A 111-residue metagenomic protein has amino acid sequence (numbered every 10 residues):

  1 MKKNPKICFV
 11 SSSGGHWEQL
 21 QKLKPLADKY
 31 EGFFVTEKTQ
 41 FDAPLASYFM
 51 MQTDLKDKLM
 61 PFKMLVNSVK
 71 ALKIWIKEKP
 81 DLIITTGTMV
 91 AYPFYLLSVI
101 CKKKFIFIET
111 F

Functional and structural regions predicted by a protein language model:
K2-C8: Extreme N-terminal starter segment of soluble prokaryotic enzymes
P5, C101-K104: A short helix->loop->beta-strand "cap" motif at the edges of active sites that frequently abuts
F9-V10, V35, T85, I108: Short hydrophobic segments within beta-strands
S11-S13, Y30-M64: Conserved nucleotide-sugar phosphate-binding/catalytic loop shared by glycosyltransferases and other
G15-D28, T39: Short amphipathic alpha-helix
K58-L82: An amphipathic, basic-hydrophobic alpha-helix
L82-C101: An aromatic- and histidine-rich active-site surface loop
K103-F111: A short, histidine- and acid-enriched strand-loop-helix "catalytic/donor-clamping" loop that lines the nucleotide-sugar
